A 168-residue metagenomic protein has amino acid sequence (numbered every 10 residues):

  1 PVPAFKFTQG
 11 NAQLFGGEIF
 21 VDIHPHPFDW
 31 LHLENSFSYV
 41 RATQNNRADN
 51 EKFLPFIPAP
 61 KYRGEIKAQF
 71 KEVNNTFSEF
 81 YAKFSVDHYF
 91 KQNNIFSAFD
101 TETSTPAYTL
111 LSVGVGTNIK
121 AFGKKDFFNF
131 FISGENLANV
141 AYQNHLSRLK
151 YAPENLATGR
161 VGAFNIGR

Functional and structural regions predicted by a protein language model:
P1, L31-L33, H88-I95, T117-R168: C-terminal beta-signal and adjacent terminal beta-strands/loops of Gram-negative outer-membrane beta-barrel proteins
P1-A4, D49-P58, A98-S104, Q143-N155: Flexible, surface-exposed loop regions and adjacent strand-edge segments of Gram-negative outer-membrane beta-barrel
P3-Q92: Gram-negative outer-membrane beta-barrel transporters
Q9-Q13, L54, T103, A107 (+2 more regions): Residue-level "hotspot" positions that anchor or transmit function at local structural transition points
G17-I23, G64-A68, V113-T117, I132 (+1 more regions): Residues on the lipid-exposed face of transmembrane beta-strands in outer-membrane beta-barrel proteins
E79-Y81, Y108-S112, F127-N129: Active-site lining segments that contact anionic ligands and/or coordinate catalytic metals
Y89, T103-S112: Outer-membrane beta-barrel transmembrane domain signature
